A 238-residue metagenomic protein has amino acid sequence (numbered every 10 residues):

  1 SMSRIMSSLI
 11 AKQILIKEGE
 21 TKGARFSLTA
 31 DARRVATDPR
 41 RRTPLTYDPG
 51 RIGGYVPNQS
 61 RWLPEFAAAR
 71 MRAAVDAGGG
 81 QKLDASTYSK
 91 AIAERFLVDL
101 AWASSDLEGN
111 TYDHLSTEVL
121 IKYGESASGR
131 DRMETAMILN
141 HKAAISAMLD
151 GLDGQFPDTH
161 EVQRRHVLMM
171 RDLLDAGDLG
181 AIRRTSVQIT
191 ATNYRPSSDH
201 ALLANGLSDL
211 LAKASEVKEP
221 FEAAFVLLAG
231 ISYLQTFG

Functional and structural regions predicted by a protein language model:
S1-F237: FIC/Doc superfamily catalytic core
